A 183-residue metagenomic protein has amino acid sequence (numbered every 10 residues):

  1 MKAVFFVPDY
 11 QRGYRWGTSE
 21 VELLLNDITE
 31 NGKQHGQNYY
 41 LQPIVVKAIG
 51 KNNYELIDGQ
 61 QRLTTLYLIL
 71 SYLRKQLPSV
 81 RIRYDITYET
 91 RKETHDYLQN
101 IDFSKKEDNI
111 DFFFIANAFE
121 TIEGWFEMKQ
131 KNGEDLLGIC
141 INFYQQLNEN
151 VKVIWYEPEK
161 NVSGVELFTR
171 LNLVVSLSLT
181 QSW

Functional and structural regions predicted by a protein language model:
M1-W183: Glycine- and hydrophobic-rich flexible loops that cap the catalytic core of alpha/beta enzyme folds
